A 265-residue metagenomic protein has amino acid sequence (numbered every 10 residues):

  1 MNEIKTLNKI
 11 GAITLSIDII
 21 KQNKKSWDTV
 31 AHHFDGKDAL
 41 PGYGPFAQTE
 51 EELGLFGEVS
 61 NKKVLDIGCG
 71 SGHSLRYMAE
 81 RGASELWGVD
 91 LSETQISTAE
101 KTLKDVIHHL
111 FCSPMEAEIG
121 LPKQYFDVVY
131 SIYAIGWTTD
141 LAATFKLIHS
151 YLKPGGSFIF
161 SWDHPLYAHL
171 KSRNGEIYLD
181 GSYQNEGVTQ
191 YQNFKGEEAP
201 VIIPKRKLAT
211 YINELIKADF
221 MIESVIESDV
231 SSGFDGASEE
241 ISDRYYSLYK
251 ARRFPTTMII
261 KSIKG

Functional and structural regions predicted by a protein language model:
I4-S60, H73-Y77, G236: Conserved class I S-adenosyl-L-methionine
L65-E118: Class I SAM-dependent methyltransferase SAM/SAH-binding core
G120-V129: A short acidic, Gly/Pro-enriched loop at the edge of an enzyme's catalytic core that lines a small-molecule cofactor
Y133-G136: Short catalytic micro-motifs in class I SAM-dependent methyltransferases
A142-S157: A short glycine-rich, Lys/Arg-flanked "PGG" loop and its adjoining helix->strand segment in the class I
F158-Q190: Conserved class I S-adenosyl-L-methionine
W162, L166-A168, G196-T210: Acceptor-substrate binding/catalytic loop of class I
V201-V225: Short alpha-helix
